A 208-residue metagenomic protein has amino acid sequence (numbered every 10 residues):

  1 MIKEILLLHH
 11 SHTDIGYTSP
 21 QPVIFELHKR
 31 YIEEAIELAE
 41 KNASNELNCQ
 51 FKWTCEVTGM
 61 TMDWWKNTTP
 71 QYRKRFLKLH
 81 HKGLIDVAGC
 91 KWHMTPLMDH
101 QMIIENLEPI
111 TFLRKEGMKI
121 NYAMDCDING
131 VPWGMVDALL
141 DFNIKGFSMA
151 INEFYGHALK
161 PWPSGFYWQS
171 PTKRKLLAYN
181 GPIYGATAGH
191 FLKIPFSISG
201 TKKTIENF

Functional and structural regions predicted by a protein language model:
M1-F208: Catalytic-domain carbohydrate-binding cleft regions of carbohydrate-active enzymes
